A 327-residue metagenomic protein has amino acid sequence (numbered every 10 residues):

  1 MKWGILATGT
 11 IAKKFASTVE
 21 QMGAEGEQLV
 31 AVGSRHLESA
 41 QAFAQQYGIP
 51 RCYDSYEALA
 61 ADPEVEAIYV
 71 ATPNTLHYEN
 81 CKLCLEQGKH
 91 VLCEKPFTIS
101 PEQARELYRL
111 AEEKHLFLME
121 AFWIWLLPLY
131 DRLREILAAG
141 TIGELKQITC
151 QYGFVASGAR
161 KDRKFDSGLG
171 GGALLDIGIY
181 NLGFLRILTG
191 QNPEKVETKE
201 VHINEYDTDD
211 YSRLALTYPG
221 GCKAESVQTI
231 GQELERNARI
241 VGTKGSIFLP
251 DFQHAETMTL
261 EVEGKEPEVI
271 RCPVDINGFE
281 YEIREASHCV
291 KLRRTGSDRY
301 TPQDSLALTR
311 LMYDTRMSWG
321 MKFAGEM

Functional and structural regions predicted by a protein language model:
M1-Y47, M321: N-terminal Rossmann-like dinucleotide-binding module
Y47-L110: Beta-loop-alpha module in the N-terminal Rossmann-like domain of NAD(P)-dependent dehydrogenases, especially those
Y53, C93, L118-E120, L249: Hydrophobic residues in well-ordered beta-strands that form the structural core
A67-Y69, P219, H288-M327: C-terminal helix-rich "cap/oligomerization" subdomain common to oxidoreductases
E106-W123, E144-K146: Rossmann-fold dehydrogenase core element
I124-E197, N204-E205: Predominantly a Rossmann-like dinucleotide-binding segment in NAD(P)-dependent oxidoreductases
G183-T257, P273, R284-L292, E326: Contiguous beta-strand/loop segments that form the cofactor/metal-binding neighborhood of enzyme cores
